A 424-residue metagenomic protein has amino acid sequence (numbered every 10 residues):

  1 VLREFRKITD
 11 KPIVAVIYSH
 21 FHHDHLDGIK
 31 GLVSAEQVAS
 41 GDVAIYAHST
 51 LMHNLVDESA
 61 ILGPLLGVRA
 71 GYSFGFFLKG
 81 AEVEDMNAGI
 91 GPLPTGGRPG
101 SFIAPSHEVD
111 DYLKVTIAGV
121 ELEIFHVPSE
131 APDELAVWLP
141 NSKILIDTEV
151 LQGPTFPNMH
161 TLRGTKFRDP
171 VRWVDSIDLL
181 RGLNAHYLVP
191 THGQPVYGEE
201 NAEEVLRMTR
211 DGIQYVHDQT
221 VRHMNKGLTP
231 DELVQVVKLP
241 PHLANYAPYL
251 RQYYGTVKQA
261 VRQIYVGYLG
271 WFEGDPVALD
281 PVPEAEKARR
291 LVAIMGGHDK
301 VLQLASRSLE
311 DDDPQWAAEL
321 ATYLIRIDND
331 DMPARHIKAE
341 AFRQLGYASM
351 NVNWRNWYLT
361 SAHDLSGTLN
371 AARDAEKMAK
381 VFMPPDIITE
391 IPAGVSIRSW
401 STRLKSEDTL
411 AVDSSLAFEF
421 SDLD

Functional and structural regions predicted by a protein language model:
V1, I103, Y112-T116, E121-K226: Metallo-beta-lactamase
V1-V16, E58-L62, L66-V68, D312-P314 (+2 more regions): Pre-active-site segment of Zn-dependent metallo-hydrolases
L2-I45, E108: Active-site metal-binding motif and surrounding structural segment of the metallo-beta-lactamase
F5, H20, I45, V109 (+6 more regions): Divalent metal-coordination and catalytic microenvironments
I13-H22, Y46-H48, L145-T148, Y187-H192: Active-site neighborhood of phospho(di)ester-bond hydrolases with catalytic His/Asp-centered motifs
H53-H126, R172-N184: Metallo-beta-lactamase
A202-E203, R207-M208, V216-A334, E340-A341 (+1 more regions): Hard-cation-handling environments
E286-K287, K300, L304-E319, Y323-D330 (+2 more regions): Feature captures hydrophobic
